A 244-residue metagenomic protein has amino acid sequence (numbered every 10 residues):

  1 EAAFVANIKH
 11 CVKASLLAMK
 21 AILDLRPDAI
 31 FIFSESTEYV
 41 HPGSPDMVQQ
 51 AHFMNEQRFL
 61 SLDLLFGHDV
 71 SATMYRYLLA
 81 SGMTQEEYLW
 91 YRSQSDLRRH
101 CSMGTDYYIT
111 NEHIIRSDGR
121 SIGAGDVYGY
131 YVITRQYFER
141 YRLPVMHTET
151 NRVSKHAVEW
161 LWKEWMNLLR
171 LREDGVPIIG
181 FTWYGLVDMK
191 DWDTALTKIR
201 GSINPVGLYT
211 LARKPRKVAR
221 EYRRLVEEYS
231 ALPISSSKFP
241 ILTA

Functional and structural regions predicted by a protein language model:
E1-A157, M166-A244: Active-site region of glycoside hydrolase catalytic domains
W162-E164: Charged helix-capping and loop-helix junction motifs
